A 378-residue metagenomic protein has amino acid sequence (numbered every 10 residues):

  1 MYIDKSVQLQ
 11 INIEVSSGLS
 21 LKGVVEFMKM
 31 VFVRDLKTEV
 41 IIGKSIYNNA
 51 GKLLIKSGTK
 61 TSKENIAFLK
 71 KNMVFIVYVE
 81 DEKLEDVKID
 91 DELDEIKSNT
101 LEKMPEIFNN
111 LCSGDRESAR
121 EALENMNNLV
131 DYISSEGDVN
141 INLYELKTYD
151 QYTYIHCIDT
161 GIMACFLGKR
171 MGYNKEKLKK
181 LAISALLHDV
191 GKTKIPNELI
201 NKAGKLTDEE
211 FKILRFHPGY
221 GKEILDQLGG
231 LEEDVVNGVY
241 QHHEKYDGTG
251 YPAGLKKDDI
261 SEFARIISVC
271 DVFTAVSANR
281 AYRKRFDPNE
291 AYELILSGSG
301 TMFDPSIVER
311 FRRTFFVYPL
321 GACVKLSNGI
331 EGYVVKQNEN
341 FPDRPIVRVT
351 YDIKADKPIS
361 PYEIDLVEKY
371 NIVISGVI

Functional and structural regions predicted by a protein language model:
Y2-E124, R285-I378: Terminal helices and disordered tails flanking the catalytic cores of nucleotide-processing hydrolases
K37, G43-K44, N142, T148-Y149 (+7 more regions): Short leucine-rich amphipathic alpha-helices used at interfaces
I46, L199-I200, L206, Y246-Y251 (+1 more regions): Short clusters of hydrophobic/aromatic residues that line enzyme substrate/ligand-binding pockets
G51-L54, Q151, D208, G250: Short, contiguous strand/loop micro-motifs
E82-R215, Y220-D234: Acidic/His-rich, divalent-metal-binding segments that scaffold phosphate/diphosphate chemistry
L146-Y149, N201-E209, V239, D259-F263 (+2 more regions): Short alpha-helical linear motifs
T160, I183-K194, K212-E223, Q227-V308 (+3 more regions): Alpha-helical scaffolding flanking metal-ion-dependent phosphate/phosphodiester catalytic sites
